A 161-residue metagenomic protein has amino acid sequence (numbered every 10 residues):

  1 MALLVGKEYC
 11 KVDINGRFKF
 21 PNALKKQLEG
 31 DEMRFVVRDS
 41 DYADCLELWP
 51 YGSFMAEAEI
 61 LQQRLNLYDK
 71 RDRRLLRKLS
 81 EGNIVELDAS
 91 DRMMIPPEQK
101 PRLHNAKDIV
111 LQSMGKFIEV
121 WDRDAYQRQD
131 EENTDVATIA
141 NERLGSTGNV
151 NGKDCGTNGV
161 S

Functional and structural regions predicted by a protein language model:
M1-C10, I14-N15, A23-S90, P97-S161: Flexible "stalk/tail and boundary" regions
